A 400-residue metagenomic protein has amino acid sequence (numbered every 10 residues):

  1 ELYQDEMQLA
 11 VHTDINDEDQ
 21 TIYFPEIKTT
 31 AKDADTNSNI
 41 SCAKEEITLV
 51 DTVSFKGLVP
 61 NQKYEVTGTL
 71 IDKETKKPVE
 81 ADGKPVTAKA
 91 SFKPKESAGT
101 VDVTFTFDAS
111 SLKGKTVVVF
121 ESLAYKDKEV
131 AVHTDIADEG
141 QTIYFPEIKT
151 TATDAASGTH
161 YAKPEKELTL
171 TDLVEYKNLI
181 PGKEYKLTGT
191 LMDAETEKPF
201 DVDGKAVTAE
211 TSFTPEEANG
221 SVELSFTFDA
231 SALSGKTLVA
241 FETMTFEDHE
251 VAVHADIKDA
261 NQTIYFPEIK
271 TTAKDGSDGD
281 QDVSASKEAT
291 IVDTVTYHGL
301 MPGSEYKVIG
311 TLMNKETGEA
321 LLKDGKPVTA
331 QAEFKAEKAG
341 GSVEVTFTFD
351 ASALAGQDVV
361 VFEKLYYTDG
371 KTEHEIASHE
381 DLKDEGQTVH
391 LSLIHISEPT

Functional and structural regions predicted by a protein language model:
Q4-E6, A34, T69-K84, K126-K128 (+6 more regions): Change "in extracellular beta-sheet-rich domains … of secreted and cell-surface proteins" to "in beta-sheet-rich domains
Q4-F24, V130-F145, V251-F266, H374-S392: Terminal edge beta-strands and adjacent linker/stalk segments of extracellular immunoglobulin-superfamily beta-sandwich
I22, I27-A31, L49, F55-L58 (+29 more regions): Fold-core signature of tandem repeat domains
T29-N39, T150-H160, K270-Q281, S397: Short, solvent-exposed loop/edge segments of extracellular or virion-exposed proteins
S38-E45, T159-K166, Q281-K287: Short, solvent-exposed loop/linker segments at the N-terminal edge of repeated beta-sheet extracellular domains
L123-Y125, E129, T243-F246, E250 (+4 more regions): Extracellular/lumen-exposed scaffold segments
L391-T400: Residue-level detector of conserved catalytic or cofactor/ligand-binding positions in enzyme active sites
